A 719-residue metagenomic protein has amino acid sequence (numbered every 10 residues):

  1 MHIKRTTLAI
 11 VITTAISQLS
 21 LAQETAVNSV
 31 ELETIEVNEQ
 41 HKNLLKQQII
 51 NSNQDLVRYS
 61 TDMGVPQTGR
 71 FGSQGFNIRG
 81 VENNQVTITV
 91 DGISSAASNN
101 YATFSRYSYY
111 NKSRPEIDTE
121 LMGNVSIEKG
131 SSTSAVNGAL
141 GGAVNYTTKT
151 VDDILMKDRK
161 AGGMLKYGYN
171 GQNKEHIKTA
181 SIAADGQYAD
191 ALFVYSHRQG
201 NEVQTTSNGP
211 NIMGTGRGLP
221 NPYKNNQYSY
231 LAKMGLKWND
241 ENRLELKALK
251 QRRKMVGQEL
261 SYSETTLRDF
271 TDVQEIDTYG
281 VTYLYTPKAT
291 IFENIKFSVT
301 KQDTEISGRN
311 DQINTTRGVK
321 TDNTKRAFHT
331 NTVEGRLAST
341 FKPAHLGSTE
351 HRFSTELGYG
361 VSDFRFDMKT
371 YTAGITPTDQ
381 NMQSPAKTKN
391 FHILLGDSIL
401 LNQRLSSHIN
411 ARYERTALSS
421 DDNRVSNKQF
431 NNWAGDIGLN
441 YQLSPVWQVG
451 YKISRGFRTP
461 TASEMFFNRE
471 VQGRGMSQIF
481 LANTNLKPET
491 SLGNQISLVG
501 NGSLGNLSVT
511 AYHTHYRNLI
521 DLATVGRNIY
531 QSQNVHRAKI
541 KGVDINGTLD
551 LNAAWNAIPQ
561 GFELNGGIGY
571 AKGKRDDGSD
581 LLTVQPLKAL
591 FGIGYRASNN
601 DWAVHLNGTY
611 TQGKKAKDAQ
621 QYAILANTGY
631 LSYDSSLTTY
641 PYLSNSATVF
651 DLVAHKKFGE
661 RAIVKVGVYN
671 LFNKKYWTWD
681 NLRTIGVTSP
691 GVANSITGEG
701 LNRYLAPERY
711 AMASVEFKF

Functional and structural regions predicted by a protein language model:
Q23-I154: Acidic, small-polar-rich N-terminal luminal/periplasmic segments of exported/outer-membrane proteins
A135-N137, V151-A161, Y188, E241 (+8 more regions): Short loop/turn motifs that connect adjacent beta-strands in outer-membrane beta-barrel proteins
K160-G163, N170-D272, G613: Periplasmic-side early beta-strands and strand-to-turn transitions of outer-membrane beta-barrels
N221-Y223, E241-F292, D303-T332, T378-Q380 (+1 more regions): Flexible loop and strand-edge segments within Gram-negative outer membrane beta-barrel domains
S263-K288, A386-T388, K428, A434 (+8 more regions): Outer-membrane beta-barrel signature, preferentially recognizing the C-terminal barrel domain of Gram-negative
E350-Q448, T459, E470-Q472: Signature of Gram-negative outer-membrane beta-barrel scaffolds
L400-L405, T416, N506, A511-Y516 (+2 more regions): Gram-negative outer-membrane beta-barrel transporters
F457, R517, G613-Y622, H655-F719: C-terminal beta-signal and adjacent terminal beta-strands/loops of Gram-negative outer-membrane beta-barrel proteins
